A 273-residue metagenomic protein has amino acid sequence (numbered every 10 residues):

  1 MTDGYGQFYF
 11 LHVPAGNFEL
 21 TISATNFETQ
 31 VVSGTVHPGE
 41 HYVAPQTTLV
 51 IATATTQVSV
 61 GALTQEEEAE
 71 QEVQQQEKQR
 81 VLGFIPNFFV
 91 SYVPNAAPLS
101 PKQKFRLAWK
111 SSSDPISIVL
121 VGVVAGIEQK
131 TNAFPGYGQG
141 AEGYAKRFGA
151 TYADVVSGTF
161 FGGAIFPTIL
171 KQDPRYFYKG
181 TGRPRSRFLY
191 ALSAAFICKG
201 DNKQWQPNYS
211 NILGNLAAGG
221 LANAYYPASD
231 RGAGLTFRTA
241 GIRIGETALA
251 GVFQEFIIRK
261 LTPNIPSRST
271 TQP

Functional and structural regions predicted by a protein language model:
M1-E68: Periplasm-facing N-terminal accessory domains of Gram-negative outer-membrane beta-barrel systems
G16-T21, E72-V73, V81-G83: A broad, low-specificity signal for short, low-complexity segments enriched in glycine/proline and polar/charged
V58-V60, Q71-E72, G122-V124: Short, solvent-exposed loop/turn and secondary-structure capping segments
A62-V81: Short, non-transmembrane cytosolic segments of multipass membrane proteins
Q75-P273: Hydrophobic alpha-helical membrane segments
